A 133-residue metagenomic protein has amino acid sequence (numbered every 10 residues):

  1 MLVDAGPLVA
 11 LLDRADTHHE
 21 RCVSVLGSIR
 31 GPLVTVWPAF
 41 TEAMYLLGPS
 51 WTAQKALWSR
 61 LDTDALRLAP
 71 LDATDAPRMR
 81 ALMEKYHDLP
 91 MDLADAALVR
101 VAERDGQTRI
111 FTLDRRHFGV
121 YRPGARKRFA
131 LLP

Functional and structural regions predicted by a protein language model:
M1-D16: Metal-dependent nucleic-acid phosphoesterase active-site entry motif
M1-D4, T35, M91-L93, D114 (+1 more regions): Histidine- and aromatic-rich ligand-binding microenvironments
L2-V3, R21-P49, T63, L68-L71: PIN/NYN-family metal-dependent endoribonuclease catalytic core
G6-P7, P38, T74, R116: Alpha-helix/helix-capping structural signal
V9, T41-M44, R80, V99: Amphipathic alpha-helical segments within well-ordered protein domains
L11-L12, L46, Y121: Residues that scaffold the ATP/ADP-binding catalytic core of kinase and kinase-like folds
R67-L113: Active-site neighborhoods of divalent-metal-dependent phosphate/nucleic-acid chemistry enzymes
D105-P133: Acidic, PIN/NYN-like endoribonuclease modules and their adjacent C-terminal/linker elements
